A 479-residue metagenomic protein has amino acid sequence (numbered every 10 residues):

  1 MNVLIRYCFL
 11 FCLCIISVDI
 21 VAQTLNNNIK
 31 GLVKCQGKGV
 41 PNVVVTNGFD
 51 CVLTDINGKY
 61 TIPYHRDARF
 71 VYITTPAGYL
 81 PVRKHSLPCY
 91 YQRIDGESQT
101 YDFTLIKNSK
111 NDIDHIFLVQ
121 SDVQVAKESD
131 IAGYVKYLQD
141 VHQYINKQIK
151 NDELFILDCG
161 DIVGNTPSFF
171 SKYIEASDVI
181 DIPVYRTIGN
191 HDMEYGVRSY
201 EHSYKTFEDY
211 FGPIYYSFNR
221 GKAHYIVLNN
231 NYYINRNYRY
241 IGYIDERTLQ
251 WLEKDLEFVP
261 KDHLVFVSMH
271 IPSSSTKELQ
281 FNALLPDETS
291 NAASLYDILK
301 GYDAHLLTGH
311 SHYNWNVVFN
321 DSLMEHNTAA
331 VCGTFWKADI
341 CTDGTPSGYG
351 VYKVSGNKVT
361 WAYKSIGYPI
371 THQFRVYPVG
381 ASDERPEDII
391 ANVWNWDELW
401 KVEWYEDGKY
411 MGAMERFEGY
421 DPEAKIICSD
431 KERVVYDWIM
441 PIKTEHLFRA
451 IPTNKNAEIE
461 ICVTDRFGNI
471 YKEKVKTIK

Functional and structural regions predicted by a protein language model:
T24-I29, C35-Q36, T75-F170, K455-E460: N-terminal active-site segment of His-dependent metallophosphoesterases
L25-N26, L32, Q36-G37, V43-L53: Short amphipathic beta-strand segments in non-cytosolic proteins
V43-N47, F70-V71, V402-W404: Hydrophobic beta-strand segments
F49-P63: Short, acidic Ser/Thr/Gly-rich low-complexity loop/linker segments typical of extracellular and cell-surface proteins
A77-V82, P88-R93, P167-K261, N282-L307 (+1 more regions): Extended active-site neighborhood of metal-dependent phosphoesterases/phosphodiesterases
L256-F281: Short acidic, glycine-rich surface-loop motifs adjacent to enzyme active sites
L323-W396, W400-D407, E445-K474: Binuclear metal-dependent phosphoesterase catalytic core
D421-R449: Aromatic sugar-binding surface patches on proteins that engage polysaccharides or sugar-phosphate polymers
